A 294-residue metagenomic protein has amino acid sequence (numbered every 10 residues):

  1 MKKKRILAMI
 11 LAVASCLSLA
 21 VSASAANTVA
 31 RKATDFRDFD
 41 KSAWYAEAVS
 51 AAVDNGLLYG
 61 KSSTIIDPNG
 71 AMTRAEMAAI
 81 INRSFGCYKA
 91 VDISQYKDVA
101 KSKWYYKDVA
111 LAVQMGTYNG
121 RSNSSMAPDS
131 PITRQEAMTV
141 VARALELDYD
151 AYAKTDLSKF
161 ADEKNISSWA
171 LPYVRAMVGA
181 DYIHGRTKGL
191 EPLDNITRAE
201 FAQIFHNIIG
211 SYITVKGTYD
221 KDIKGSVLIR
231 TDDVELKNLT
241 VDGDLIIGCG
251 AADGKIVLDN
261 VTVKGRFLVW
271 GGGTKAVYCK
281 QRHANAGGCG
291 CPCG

Functional and structural regions predicted by a protein language model:
K2-A46, D54, Y59-K107, Q114-L171 (+4 more regions): Feature responds to low-complexity, polar/acidic, surface-exposed segments characteristic of secreted/exported proteins
V174: Flexible glycan-contacting loops in extracellular carbohydrate-active proteins
I213-G294: Short, T/G/N/S-enriched strand-turn elements that build extracellular solenoid repeat scaffolds
